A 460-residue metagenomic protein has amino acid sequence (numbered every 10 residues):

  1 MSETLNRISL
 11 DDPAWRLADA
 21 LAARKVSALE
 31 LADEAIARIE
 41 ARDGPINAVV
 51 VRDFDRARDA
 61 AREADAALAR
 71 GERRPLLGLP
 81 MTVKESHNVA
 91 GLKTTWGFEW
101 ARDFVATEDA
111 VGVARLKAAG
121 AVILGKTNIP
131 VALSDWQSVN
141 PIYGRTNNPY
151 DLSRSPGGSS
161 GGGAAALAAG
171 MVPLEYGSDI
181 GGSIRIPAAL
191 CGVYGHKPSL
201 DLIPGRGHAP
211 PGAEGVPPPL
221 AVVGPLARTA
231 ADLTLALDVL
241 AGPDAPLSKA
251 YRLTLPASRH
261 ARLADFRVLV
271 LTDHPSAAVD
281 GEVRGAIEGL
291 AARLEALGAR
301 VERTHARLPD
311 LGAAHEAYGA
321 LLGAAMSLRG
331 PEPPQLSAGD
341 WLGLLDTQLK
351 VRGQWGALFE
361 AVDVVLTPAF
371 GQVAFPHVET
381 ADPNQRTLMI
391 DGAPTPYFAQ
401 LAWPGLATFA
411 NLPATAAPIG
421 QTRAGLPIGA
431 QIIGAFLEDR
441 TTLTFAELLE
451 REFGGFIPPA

Functional and structural regions predicted by a protein language model:
M1-D59, A292, A296-G298, P458-A460: An N-terminal boundary/leader segment
L5, L76-W96, R262-L271, R300-E302 (+3 more regions): Short helix-loop capping/hinge segments that flank enzyme active sites or metal/cofactor-binding pockets
R24, A35, G78, A118 (+2 more regions): Glycine-rich, small-residue loops and helix-cap segments that act as flexible hinges at active-site edges
S27-D33, R62-D65, G281-A306, W341-V362: Acyltransferase
A67-P141: Acidic/His- and Gly-rich active-site-bordering loop/insert found across diverse amide/peptide-bond hydrolases
V83, I123-K126, Y176-S178, R303 (+1 more regions): General beta-strand structural signal in soluble alpha/beta enzymes
E108-L240, T408-F409, P413-G420, L426-G429: Short glycine/serine-rich loop segments
K197-E288, E452-A460: A short helix-breaking turn/cap at a secondary-structure junction
